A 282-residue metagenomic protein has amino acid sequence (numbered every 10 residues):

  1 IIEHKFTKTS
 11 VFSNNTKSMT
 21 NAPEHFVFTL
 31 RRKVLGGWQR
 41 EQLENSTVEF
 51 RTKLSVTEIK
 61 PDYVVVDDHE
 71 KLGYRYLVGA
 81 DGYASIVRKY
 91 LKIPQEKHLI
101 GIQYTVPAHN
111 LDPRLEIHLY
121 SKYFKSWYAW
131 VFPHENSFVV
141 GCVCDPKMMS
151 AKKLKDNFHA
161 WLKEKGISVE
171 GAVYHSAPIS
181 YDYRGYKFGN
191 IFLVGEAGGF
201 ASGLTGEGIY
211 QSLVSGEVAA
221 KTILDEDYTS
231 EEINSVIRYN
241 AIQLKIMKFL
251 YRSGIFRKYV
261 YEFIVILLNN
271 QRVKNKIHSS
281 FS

Functional and structural regions predicted by a protein language model:
H4-Y90, K97-G101: Conserved N-terminal helical subregion
K17-M19, F138, G198-A201: A short, flexible beta-alpha/helix-coil linker loop
V56, M148-T222: FAD/FMN-dependent oxidoreductases across multiple families
A84-I117, V173-I179: Central beta-strand plus flanking loop segment that forms part of the substrate or channel wall within the catalytic
L119-M149: Active-site substrate-recognition segment that forms the wall of the catalytic cavity or substrate channel
D182-K187, V218-Y259: Active-site-proximal substrate-binding core of FAD-dependent oxidoreductases
K245-S282: C-terminal auxiliary extensions adjacent to catalytic cores
